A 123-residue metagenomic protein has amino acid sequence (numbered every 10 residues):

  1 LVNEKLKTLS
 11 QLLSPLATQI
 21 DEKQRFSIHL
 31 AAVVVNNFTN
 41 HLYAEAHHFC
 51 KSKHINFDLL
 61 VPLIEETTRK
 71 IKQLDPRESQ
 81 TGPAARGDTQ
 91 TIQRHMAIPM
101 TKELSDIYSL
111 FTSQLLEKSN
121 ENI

Functional and structural regions predicted by a protein language model:
L1-Q73, K118: Internal alpha-helical scaffold of NAD(P)-dependent oxidoreductase catalytic cores
D58-I123: NAD(P)-dependent Rossmann-like dehydrogenase/reductase catalytic/cofactor-binding core
